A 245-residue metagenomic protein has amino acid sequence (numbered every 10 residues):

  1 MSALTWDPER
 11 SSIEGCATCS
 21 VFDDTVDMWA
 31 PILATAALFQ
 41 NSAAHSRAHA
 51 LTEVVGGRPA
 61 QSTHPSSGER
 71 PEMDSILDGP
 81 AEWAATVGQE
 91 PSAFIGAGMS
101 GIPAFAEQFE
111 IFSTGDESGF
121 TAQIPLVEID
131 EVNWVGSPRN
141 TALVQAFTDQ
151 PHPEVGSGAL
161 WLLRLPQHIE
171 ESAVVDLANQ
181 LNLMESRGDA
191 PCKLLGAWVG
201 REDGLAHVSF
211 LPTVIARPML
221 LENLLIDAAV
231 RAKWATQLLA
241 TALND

Functional and structural regions predicted by a protein language model:
M1-S12, V155-A206: Short, internal acidic amphipathic alpha-helical interface segments that mediate docking to partner proteins
A3-P8, A30, H45-T148: Charge-rich, low-complexity N-terminal segments
T5-N41, P191-V230: A short, solvent-exposed beta-edge/loop patch
G15-A17, S118-D130, V155-G156, L160-L163 (+1 more regions): Generic recognition of long tandem-repeat/solenoid scaffolds
L33, I95, E170-A178, L221: Generic alpha-helical secondary structure
S42-V54, R58-G68, I215-D245: Mixed-charge, glycine-accented linear interaction segment located at domain edges/termini
E128-G136, D176, L183-E185, N244: Intrinsically disordered, low-complexity proline-rich regions
N140, D149-E154, H168-I169: Short, charged/polar surface micro-motifs in flexible loops or helix N-caps
